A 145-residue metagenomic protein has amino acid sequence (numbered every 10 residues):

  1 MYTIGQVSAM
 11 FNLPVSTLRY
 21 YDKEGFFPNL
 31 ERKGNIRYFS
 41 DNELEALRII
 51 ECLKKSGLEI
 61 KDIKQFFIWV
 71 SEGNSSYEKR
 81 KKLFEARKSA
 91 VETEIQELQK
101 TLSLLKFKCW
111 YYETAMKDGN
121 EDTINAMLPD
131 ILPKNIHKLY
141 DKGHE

Functional and structural regions predicted by a protein language model:
M1-I68: Basic helix-turn-helix/winged-helix DNA-binding cores and closely related short helical interaction motifs
Q6, E24-G25, N42-E43, V70 (+4 more regions): Generic alpha-helical secondary structure signal
F11, E43, N74-Y77, I95: Flexible interhelical turns and helix-capping residues at alpha-helix boundaries within structured domains
K55-L58, S71, S75, S89 (+2 more regions): Residues in soluble alpha-helical coiled-coils and helical-bundle/repeat scaffolds
K64-A86: Short, charged recognition helix plus adjacent turn of helix-turn-helix-like nucleic-acid-binding domains
K79-E145: C-terminal regulatory/oligomerization modules of transcriptional regulators
